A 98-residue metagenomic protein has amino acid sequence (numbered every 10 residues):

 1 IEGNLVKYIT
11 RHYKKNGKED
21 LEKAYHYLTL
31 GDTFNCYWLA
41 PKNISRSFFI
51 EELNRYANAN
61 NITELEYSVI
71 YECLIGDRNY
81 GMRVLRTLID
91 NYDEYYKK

Functional and structural regions predicted by a protein language model:
I1-K98: Intrinsically disordered, low-complexity regulatory regions that flank transcription factor DNA-binding cores
